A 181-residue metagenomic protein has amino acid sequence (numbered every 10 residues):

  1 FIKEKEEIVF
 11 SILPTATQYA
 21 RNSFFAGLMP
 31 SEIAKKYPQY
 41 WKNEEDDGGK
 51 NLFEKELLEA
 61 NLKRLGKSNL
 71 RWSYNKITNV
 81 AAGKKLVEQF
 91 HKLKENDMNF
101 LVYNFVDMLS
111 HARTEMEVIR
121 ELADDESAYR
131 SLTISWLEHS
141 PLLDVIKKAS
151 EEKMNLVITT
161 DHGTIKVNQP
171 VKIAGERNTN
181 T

Functional and structural regions predicted by a protein language model:
F1-T181: Feature captures the catalytic ectodomains and active-site-proximal regions of enzymes that hydrolyze or transfer
